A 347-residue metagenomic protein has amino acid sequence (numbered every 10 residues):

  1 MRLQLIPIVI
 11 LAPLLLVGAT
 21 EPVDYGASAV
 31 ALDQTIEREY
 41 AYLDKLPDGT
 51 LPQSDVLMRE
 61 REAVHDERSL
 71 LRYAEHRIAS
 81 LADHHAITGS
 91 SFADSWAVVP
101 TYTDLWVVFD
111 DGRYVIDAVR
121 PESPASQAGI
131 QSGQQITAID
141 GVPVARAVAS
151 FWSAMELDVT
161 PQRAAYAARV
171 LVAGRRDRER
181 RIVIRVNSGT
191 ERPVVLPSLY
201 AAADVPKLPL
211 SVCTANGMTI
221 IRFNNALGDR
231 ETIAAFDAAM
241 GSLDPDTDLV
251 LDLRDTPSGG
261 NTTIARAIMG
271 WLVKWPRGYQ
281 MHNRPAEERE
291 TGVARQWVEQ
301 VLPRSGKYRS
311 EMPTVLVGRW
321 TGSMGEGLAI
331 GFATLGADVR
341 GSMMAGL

Functional and structural regions predicted by a protein language model:
M1-L5, D252: Positively charged n-region of N-terminal signal peptides that target proteins for export
I6-L14: Bacterial N-terminal signal peptides
G18-D248, D255-S258, K274, G278: Flexible, low-complexity junctional segments that flank or bridge functional domains
V119, R222-A226, D252-T256, R284-P285 (+2 more regions): Active-site-proximal beta-strand/loop segments in catalytic clefts of secreted hydrolases
S126, R146, D229-T232, S258-I268 (+2 more regions): Extracytoplasmic/secreted cell-surface and envelope-processing proteins
P245-L249, S310-P313, G336-A337: Loop/turn elements at helix/coil->beta-strand transitions in domains of secreted/extracellular proteins
P257-L316, W320: Gly/Ser/Thr-rich loop/hinge elements
L335-L347: Short, well-structured beta-strand/strand-turn elements
